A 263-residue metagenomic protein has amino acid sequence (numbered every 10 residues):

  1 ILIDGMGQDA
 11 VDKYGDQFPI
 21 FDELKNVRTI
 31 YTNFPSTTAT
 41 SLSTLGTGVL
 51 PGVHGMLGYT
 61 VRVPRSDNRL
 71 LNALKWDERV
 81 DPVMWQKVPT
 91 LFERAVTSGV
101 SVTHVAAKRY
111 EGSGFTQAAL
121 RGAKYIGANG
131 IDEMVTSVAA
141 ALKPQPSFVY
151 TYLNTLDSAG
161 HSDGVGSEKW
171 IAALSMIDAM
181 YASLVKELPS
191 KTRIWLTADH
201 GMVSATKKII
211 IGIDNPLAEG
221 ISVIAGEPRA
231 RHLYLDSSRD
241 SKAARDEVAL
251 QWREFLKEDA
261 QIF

Functional and structural regions predicted by a protein language model:
I1-F263: Feature captures the catalytic ectodomains and active-site-proximal regions of enzymes that hydrolyze or transfer
